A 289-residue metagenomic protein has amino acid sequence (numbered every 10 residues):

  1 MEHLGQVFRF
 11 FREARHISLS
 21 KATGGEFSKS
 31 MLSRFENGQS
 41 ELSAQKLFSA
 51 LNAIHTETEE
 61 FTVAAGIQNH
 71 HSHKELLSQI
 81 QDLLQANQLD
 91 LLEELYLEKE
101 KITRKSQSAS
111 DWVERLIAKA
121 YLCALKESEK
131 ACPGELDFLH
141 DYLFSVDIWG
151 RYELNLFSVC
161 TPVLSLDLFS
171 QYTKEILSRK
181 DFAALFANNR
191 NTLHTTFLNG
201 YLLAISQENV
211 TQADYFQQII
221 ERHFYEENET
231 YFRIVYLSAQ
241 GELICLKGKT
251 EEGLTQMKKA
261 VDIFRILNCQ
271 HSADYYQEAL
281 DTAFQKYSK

Functional and structural regions predicted by a protein language model:
M1-A14: A short, Lys/Arg-rich alpha-helix, primarily the initiator
V7, S78, V113-L125, N155 (+4 more regions): "A position-specific structural signal for the A-helix of alpha-solenoid helical repeats
R15-S33: Short alpha-helical DNA-recognition segment
Q45-E60: DNA major-groove recognition helix of helix-turn-helix/homeodomain DNA-binding modules
V63-D90, K258, D262: Short, charged recognition helix plus adjacent turn of helix-turn-helix-like nucleic-acid-binding domains
L84-E98, S128-D137, L166-S178, Q207-Q218 (+1 more regions): Helix-turn-helix repeat elements of alpha-solenoid scaffolds
Y96-R104, F138-F144, L177-A184, Q217-E226 (+1 more regions): Amphipathic alpha-helical segments of tetratricopeptide repeats
E153-T230: Alpha-helical adaptor scaffolds
